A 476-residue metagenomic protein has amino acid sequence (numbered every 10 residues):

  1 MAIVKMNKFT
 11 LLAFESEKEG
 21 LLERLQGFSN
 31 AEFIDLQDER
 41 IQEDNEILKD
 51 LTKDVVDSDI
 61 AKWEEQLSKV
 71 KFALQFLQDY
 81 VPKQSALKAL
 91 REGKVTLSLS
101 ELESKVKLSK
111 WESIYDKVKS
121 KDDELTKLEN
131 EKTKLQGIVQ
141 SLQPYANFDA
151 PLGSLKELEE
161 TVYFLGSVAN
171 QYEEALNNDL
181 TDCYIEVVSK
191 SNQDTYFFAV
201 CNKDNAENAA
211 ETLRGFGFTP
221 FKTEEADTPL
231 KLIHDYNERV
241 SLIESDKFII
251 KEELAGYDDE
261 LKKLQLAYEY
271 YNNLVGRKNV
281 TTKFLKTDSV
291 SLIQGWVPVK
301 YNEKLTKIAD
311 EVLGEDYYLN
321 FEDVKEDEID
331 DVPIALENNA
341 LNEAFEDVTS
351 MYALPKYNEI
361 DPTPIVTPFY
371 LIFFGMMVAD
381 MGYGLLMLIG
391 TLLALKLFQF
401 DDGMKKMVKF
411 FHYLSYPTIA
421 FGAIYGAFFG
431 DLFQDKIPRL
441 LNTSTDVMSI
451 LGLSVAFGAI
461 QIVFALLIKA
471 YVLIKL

Functional and structural regions predicted by a protein language model:
M1-V366, A394, D401, V408: Long, charged N-terminal accessory/stalk domains
T10-L12, E32, L165-S167, F198 (+8 more regions): Structured core elements
Y145, W296, F369, F421 (+1 more regions): Tryptophan-centered motif/residue detector
D246, R277-T282, F373-G382, G458: A short, terminal or domain-edge coil/loop segment
S289-S291, P355-I365, M377-L385, V447-A456: Membrane-entry segments of alpha-helical transmembrane domains in multi-pass membrane proteins
V366-F374, L388-T391: Hydrophobic, membrane-inserted alpha-helices
M381-L476: Generic detector of multi-pass transmembrane helix bundles and their immediately adjacent loops in polytopic membrane
